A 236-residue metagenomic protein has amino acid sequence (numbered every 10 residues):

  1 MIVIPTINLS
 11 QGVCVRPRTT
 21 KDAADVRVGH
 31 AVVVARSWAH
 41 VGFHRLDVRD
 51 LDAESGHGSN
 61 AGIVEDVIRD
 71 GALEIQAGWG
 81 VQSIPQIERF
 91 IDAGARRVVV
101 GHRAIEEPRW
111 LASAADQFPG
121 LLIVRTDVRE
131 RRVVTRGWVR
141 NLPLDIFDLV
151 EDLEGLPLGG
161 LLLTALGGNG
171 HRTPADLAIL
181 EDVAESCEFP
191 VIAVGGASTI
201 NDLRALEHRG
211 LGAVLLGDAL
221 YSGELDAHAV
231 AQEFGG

Functional and structural regions predicted by a protein language model:
I2-I7, L46-V48, I75-W79, V98-V100 (+4 more regions): Hydrophobic faces of well-ordered beta-strands that scaffold small-molecule active sites in alpha/beta enzyme cores
L9-A23, E88-I91, A95-N169: Conserved anion-binding
C14-G58: N-terminal beta-alpha supersecondary unit
V26-A39, S83-E88, N141-D152, L203: Short, acidic/polar
R45-I63, H102, L162-R172: Glycine-rich, proline-tolerant flexible connector loops at the mouths of alpha/beta enzymes
G58-E65, V139-D148, T173-E181: Charged helix-capping and loop-helix junction motifs
D70-V98, A178-V214: Catalytic cores of alpha/beta
W110-Q117, L203-G236: C-terminal helical cap(s) of enzyme catalytic domains, especially alpha/beta-barrels
